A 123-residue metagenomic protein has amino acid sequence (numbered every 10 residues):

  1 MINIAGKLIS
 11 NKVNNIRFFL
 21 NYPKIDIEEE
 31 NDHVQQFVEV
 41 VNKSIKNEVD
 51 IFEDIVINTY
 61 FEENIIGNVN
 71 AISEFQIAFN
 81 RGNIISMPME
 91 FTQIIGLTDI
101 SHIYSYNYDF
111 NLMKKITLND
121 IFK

Functional and structural regions predicted by a protein language model:
M1-K123: Compositionally biased intrinsically disordered regions enriched in Thr/Gly
